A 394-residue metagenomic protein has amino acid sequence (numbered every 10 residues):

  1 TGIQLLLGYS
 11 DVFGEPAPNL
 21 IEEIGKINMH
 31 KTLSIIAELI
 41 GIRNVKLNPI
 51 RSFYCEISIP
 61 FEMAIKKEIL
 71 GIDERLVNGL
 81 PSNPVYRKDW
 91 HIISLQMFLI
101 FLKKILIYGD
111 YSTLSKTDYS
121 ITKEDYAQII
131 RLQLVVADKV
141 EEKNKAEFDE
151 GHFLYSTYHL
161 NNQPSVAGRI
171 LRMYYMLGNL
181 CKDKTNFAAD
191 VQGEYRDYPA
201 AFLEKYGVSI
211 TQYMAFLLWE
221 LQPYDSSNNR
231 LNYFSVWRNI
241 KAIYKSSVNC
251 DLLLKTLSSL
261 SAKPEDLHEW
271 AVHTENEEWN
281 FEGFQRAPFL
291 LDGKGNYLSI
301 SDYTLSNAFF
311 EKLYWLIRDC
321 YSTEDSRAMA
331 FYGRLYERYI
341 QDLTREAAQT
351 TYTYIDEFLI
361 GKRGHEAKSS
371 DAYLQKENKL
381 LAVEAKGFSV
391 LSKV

Functional and structural regions predicted by a protein language model:
T1-R334, R338, D342-E346, T350: Acidic, metal-dependent phosphodiester-chemistry machinery of nucleic-acid enzymes
W315-V394: Catalytic core segments in nucleotide and nucleic-acid processing enzymes
